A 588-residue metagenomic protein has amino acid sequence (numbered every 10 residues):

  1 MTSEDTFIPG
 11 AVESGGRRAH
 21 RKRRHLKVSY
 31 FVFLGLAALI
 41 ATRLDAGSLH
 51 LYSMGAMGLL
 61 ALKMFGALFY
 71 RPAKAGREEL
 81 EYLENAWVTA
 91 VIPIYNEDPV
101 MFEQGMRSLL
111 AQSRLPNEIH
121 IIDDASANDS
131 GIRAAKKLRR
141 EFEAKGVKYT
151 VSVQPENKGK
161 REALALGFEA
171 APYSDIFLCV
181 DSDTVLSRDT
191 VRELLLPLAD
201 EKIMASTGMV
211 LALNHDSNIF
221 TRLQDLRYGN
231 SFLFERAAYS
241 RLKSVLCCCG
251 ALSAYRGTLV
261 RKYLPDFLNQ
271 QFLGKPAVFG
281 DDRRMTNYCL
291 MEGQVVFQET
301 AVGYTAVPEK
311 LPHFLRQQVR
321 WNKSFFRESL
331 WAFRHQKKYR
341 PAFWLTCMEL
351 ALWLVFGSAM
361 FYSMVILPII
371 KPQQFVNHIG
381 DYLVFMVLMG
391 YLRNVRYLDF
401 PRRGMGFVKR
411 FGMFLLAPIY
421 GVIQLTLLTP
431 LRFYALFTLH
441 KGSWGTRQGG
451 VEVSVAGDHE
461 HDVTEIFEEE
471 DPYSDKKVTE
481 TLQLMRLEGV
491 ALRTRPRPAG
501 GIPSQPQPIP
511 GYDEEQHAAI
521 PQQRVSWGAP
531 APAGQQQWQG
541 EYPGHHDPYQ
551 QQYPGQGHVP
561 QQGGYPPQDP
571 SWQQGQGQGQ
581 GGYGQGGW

Functional and structural regions predicted by a protein language model:
M1-E84, Q424-L439, L484-P496, G501-P506 (+1 more regions): N-terminal membrane-anchoring/stem segments of glycan-assembly enzymes
T2-F7, A75, E79-R340, A351 (+8 more regions): Non-transmembrane catalytic domains and loops of membrane-associated enzymes and transporters that build or traffic
G15, F333-P341, L398-L416, T438-V453 (+1 more regions): Hydrophobic helical membrane-anchoring modules
V28-L39, M54-L68, A90-I94, L186 (+3 more regions): Short N-terminal helix-initiation segments at or just after the protein's N-terminus
L39-G58, L68-K74, L80-Y82, E349-G442: Membrane-embedded multi-pass helical conduit in multi-pass membrane proteins, especially envelope-biosynthetic
L59, K63, T221-Y228, F232 (+5 more regions): Short hydrophobic helices that act as membrane-entry/anchoring signals
P508-W588: Intrinsically disordered, low-complexity/prion-like regions enriched in G, Y, P, Q
